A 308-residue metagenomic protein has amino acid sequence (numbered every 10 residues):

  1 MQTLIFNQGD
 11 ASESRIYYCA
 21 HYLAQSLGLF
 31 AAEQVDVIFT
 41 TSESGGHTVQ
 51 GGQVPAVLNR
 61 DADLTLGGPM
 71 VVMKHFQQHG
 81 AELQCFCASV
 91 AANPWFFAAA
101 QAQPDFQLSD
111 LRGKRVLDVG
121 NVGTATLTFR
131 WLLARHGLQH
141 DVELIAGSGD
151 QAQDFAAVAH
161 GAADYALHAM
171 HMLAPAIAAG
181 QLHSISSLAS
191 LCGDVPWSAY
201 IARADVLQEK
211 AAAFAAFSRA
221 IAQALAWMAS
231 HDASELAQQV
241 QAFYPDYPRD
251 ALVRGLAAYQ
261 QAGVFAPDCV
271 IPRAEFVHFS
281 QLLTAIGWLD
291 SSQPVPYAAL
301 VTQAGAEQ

Functional and structural regions predicted by a protein language model:
Q2-H140, I145, D164-M170, I185 (+1 more regions): Short, glycine-/small- and polar/acidic-enriched structural segments that line small-molecule recognition paths
S26, A32, R135, H160 (+3 more regions): Residues at alpha-helix termini
T41-E43, A152-F155, H168, R254-L256: Ligand-binding pocket scaffold of soluble enzyme catalytic domains
S148: Glycine-rich beta-to-alpha transition loops that act as phosphate-gripper elements at the mouths of alpha/beta enzyme
Q153-Y244: Pocket-lining segment of extracytoplasmic ligand-binding domains
K210-D290: Secondary-structure end/capping motifs
S280-Q308: Conserved C-terminal helix/tail region of periplasmic/extracytoplasmic solute-binding proteins
